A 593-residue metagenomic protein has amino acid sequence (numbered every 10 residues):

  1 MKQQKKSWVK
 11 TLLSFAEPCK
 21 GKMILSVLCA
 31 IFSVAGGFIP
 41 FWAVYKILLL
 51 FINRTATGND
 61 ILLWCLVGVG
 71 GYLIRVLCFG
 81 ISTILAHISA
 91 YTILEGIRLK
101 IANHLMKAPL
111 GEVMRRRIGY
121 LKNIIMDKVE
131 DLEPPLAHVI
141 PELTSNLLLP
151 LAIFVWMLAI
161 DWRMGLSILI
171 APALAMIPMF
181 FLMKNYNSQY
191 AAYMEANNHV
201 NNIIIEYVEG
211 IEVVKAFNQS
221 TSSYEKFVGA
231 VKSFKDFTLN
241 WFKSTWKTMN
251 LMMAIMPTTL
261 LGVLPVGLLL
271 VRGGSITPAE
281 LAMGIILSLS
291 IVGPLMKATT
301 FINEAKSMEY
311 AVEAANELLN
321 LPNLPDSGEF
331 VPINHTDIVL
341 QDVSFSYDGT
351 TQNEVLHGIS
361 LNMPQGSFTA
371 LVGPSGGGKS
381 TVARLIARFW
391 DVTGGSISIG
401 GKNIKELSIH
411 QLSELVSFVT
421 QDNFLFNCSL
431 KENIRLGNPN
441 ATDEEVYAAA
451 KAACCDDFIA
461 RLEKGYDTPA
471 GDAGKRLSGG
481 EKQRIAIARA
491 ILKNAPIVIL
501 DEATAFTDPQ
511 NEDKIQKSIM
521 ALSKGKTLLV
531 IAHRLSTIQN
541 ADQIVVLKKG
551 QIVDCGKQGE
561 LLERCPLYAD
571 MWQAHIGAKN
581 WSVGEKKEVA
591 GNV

Functional and structural regions predicted by a protein language model:
M1-G37, I52-W64, S82-A86, A90 (+6 more regions): Membrane-integrated ABC transporters
K2-Q4, Y91, L99-V129, I203-K226 (+5 more regions): Short intracellular "coupling" helices and adjacent cytoplasmic loop segments at the cytosolic face of multi-pass
L13, E17-G21, L110-G111, D127-L136 (+8 more regions): An intracellular "coupling" helix at the cytosolic face of ABC transporter transmembrane type-1 domains
M23-C78, A159-R163, S275-P278: Transmembrane helix-loop-helix hairpins at lipid-water interfaces of multipass membrane proteins, especially the type-1
L28, F32, G36, P40 (+2 more regions): Hydrophobic alpha-helical transmembrane segments of ABC transporter permease domains
I168-L182, M283-P294: Small-residue-enriched core segments of transmembrane alpha-helices in multipass membrane transport and channel
Q219, K243, I291-L318: Cytosolic ends of transmembrane helices, especially the final helix of ABC transmembrane type-1 domains
N334-V593: ABC-type nucleotide-binding domain
